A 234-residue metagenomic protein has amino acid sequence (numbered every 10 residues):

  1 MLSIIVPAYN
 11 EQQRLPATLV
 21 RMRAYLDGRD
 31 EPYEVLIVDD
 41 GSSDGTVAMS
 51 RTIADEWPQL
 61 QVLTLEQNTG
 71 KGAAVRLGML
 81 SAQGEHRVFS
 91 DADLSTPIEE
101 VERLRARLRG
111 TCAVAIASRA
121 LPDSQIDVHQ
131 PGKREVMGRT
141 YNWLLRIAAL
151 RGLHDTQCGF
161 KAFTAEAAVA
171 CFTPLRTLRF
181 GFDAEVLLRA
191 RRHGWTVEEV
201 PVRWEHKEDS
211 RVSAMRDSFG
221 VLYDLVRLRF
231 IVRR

Functional and structural regions predicted by a protein language model:
M1-S3, E34, E185: Cell-envelope/extracellular polymer assembly enzymes that use nucleotide-activated donors
E11-L26: Short, well-formed alpha-helical segments that are part of the catalytic scaffolds of diverse glycosyltransferases
Q13-A17, D44-I53: Acidic helix N-cap motif at the loop->helix transition within catalytic regions of sugar-transfer enzymes
R29, Y33-L36, V47-S81: Conserved donor nucleotide-binding strand/loop of the catalytic core
D39-A48, L94: A conserved acidic beta->alpha catalytic loop
L65-S81, H86, I98-F180, H206-Y223: Acceptor/aglycone-binding surface of glycosyltransferases and processive sugar-polymer synthases
R151-G152, R176-L178, L187-E205: Catalytic donor-sugar/metal-binding loop of nucleotide-sugar-dependent glycosyltransferases
